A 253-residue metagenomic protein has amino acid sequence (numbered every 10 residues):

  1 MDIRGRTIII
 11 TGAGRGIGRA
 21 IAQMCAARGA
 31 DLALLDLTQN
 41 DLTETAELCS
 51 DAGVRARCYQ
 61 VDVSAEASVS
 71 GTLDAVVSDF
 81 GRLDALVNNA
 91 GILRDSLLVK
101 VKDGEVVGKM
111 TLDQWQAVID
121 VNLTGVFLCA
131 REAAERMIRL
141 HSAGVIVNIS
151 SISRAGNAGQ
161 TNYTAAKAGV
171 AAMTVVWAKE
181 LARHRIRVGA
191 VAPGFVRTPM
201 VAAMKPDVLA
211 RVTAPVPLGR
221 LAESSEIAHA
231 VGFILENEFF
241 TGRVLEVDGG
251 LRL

Functional and structural regions predicted by a protein language model:
I3-A33: Canonical Rossmann dinucleotide-binding motif of NAD(H)/NADP(H)-dependent dehydrogenases/reductases, specifically
R6, V54-R55, R82-L83, M137-S150 (+2 more regions): Active-site loop of short-chain dehydrogenase/reductase
N40, Q60-T72, L112, E226: The beta1-alpha1 cofactor-binding region of Rossmann-like NAD(H)/NADP(H)-dependent oxidoreductases
I92, V106-F127, V147, V170 (+1 more regions): Catalytic Tyr-X3-Lys loop
L93-Q116, R139, G159-N162, A202-M204: Conserved mid-core segment of classical short-chain dehydrogenase/reductases
M110-Q114, I138-R139, V147-G169, T174-R183: Catalytic loop of short-chain dehydrogenase/reductase
A130-R131, V175: A short, exposed helix-loop element centered on a Lys and neighboring polar residues
R220-V247, R252: C-terminal substrate-recognition "lid" of short-chain dehydrogenase/reductases
